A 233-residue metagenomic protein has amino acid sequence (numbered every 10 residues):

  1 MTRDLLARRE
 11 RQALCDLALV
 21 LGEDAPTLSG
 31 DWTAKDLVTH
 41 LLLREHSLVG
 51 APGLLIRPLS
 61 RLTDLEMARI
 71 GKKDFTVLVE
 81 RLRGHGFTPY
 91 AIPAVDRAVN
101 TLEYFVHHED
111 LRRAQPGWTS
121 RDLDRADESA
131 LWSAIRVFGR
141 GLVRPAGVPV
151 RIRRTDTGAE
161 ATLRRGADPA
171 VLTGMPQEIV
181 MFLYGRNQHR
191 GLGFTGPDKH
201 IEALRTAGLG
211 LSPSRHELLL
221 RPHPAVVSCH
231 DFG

Functional and structural regions predicted by a protein language model:
M1-D4, V20-D24, S47-L62, V77 (+1 more regions): Structured surface interface patches that mediate subunit assembly and partner/cofactor docking
M1-G53: An N-terminal domain-cap segment
A7-D16, G71-R83: Short, charged, amphipathic alpha-helices and their helix-cap/turn boundaries
K35, K72-K73, K199: Context-gated lysine
E66-I70: Acidic catalytic motifs of isoprenoid enzymes
